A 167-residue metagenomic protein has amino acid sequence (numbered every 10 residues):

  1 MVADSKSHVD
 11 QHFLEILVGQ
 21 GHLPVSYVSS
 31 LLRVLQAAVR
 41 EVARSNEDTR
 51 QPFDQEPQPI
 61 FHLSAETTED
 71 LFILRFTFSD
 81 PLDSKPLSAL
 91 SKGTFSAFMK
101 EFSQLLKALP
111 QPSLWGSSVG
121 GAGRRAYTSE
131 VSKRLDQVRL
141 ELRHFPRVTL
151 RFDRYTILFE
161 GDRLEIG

Functional and structural regions predicted by a protein language model:
M1-E165: Protein-protein interaction interfaces in oligomeric scaffolds, predominantly long amphipathic alpha-helices
